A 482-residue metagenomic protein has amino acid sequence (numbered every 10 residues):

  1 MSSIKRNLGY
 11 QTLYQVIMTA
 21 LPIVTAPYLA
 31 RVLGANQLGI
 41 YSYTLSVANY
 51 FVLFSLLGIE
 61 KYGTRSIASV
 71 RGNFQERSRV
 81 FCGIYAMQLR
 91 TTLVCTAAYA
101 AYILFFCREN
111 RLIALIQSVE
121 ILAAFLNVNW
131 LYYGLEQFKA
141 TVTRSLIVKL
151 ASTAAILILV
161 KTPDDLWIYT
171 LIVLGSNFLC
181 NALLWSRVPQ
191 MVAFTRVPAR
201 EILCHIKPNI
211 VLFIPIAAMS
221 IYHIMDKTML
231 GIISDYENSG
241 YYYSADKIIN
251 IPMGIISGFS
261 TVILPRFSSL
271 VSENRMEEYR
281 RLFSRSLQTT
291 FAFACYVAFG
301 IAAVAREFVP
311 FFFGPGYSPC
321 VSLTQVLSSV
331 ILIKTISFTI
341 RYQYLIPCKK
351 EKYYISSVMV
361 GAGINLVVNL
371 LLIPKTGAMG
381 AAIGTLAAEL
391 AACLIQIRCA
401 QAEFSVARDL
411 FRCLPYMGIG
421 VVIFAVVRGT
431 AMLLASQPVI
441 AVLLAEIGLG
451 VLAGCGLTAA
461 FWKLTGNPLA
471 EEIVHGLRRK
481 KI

Functional and structural regions predicted by a protein language model:
M1-I23, Q75, C82, L184 (+3 more regions): N-terminal membrane topogenesis motif
S3-E60, T153, I210-I233: Signature of the first transmembrane helix
I4, K139-V142, L166-V173, A182-H223 (+5 more regions): Interhelical loop/hinge segments that connect adjacent transmembrane helices in multipass membrane
V16, I23, S55-L56, C82-L112 (+6 more regions): Alpha-helical transmembrane segments of multi-pass membrane transport and lipid-handling proteins
M18-P22, A26, L45-V52, L56-T64 (+13 more regions): Short runs within selected transmembrane alpha-helices of multi-pass transporters and secretion channels
A26-P27, L56-G72, A245, I249-L287 (+2 more regions): Helix-loop junctions and terminal segments of transmembrane helices in multi-pass membrane transport/translocation
A26-V52, L166, C204-L212, L230-M253 (+3 more regions): Interfacial/gating helices of multi-pass transporter permease domains
G429-I482: Membrane-proximal transmembrane or re-entrant/amphipathic helices at the cytosolic face
